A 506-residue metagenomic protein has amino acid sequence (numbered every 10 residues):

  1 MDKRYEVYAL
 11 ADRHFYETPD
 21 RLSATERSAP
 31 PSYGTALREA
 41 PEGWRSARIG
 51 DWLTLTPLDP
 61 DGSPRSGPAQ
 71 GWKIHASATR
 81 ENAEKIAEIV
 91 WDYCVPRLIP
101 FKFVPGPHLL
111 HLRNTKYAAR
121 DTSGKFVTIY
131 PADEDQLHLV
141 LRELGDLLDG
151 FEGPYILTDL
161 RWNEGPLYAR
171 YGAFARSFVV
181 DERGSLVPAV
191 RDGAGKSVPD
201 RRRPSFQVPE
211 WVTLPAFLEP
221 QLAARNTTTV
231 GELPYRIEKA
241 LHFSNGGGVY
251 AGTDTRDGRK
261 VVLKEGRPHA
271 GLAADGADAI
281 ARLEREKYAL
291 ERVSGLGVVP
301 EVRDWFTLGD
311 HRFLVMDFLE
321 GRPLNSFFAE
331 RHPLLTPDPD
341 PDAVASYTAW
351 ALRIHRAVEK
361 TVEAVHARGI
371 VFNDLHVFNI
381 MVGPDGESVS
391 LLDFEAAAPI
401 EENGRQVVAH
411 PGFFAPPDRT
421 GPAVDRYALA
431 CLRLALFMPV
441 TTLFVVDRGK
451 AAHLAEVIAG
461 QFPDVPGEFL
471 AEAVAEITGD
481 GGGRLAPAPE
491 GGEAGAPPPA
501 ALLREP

Functional and structural regions predicted by a protein language model:
D2-T25, G184-K239, A494-E505: Juxta-kinase regulatory segment immediately upstream of eukaryotic protein kinase catalytic domains
A29-T56, F217-R256, E505-P506: ATP-binding glycine-rich phosphate-binding loop
A69-A83, R236-E286, P506: ATP-binding glycine-rich loop module of kinase domains
Y288-V298: Structural motif at the C-terminus of the N-lobe alphaC helix and the adjacent alphaC-beta4 loop of the Hanks-type
E301-R312: Short beta-strand micro-motifs within the conserved protein kinase catalytic domain, predominantly in the N-lobe
D310-P323: Conserved short submotifs of the Hanks-type protein kinase catalytic core that shape the nucleotide-binding pocket
V362, H366-G383: Catalytic-loop of the protein kinase fold
S390, E395-Q461: C-lobe/activation-segment region of protein kinase-like
